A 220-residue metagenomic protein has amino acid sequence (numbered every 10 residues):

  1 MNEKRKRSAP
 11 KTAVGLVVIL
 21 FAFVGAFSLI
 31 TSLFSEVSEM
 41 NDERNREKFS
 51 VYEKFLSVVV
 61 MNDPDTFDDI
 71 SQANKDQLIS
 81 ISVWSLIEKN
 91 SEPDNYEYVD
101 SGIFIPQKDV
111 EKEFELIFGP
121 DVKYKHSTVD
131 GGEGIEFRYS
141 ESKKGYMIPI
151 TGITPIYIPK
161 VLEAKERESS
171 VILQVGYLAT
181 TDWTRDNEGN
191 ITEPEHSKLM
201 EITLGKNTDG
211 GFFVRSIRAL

Functional and structural regions predicted by a protein language model:
M1-K11: N-terminal Lys/Arg-rich, disordered targeting/topogenic segments
T12-S32: Hydrophobic membrane-insertion alpha-helices, especially the h-region of bacterial N-terminal signal peptides
L33-V37: Membrane-helix interface motif
E39-G152: Core segments of small alpha/beta cavity-forming domains
N41-R44, S197-L220: Short beta-strand edge/turn micro-motifs at domain boundaries
W84-D94, G176-T181, N207, L220: Short, flexible beta-strand-to-coil junctions
I150-V161, V214-S216: A broad structural signal for short, well-ordered beta-strand segments within beta-sheet-rich domains
P155-D209: Exposed beta-sheet edge and beta->alpha loop/turn motif
